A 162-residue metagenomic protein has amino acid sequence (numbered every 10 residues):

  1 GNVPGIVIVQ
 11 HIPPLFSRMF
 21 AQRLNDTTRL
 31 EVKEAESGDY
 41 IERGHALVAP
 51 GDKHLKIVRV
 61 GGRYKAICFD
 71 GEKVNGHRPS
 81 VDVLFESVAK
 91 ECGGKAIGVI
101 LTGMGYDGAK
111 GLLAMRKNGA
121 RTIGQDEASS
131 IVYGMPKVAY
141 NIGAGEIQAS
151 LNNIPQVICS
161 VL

Functional and structural regions predicted by a protein language model:
G1-L162: Conserved acid/base catalytic micro-environments in cytosolic active-site loops
